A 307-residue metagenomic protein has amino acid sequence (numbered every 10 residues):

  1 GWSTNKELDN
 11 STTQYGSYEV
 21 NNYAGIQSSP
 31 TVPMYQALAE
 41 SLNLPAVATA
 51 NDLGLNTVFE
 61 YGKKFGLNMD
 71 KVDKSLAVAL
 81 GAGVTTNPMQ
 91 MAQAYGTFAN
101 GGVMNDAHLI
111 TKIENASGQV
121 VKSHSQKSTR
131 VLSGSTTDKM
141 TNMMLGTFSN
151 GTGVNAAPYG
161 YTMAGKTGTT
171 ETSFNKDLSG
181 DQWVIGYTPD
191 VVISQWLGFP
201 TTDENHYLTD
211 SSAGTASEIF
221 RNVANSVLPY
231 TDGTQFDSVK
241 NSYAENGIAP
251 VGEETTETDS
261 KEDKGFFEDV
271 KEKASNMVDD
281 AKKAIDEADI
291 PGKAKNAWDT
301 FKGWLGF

Functional and structural regions predicted by a protein language model:
G1, T12, L38-L42, T49-L53 (+11 more regions): Sec/Tat-exported extracytoplasmic proteins
W2-V58, Q119-G146: Conserved catalytic neighborhood of penicillin-recognizing serine enzymes
S3-T4, T86-P250: A penicillin-recognizing enzyme superfamily signal
K6-D9, Q36, A46-T49, Y61 (+6 more regions): Structural recognition of the beta-strand scaffold that forms the well-ordered cores of secreted hydrolase catalytic
E19-I26, G54-Q93: Mid-domain, small-residue-enriched loop/turn segments at the edges of structured enzyme/sensor domains
P30-M34, L42-T49, G54, V58-Y61 (+7 more regions): Stable alpha-helical elements in mature extracytoplasmic
G62, D299, G303-F307: Periplasmic/cell-envelope proteins involved in peptidoglycan metabolism and beta-lactam response
D263-F301: Amphipathic alpha-helical membrane/lipid-surface binding segments
